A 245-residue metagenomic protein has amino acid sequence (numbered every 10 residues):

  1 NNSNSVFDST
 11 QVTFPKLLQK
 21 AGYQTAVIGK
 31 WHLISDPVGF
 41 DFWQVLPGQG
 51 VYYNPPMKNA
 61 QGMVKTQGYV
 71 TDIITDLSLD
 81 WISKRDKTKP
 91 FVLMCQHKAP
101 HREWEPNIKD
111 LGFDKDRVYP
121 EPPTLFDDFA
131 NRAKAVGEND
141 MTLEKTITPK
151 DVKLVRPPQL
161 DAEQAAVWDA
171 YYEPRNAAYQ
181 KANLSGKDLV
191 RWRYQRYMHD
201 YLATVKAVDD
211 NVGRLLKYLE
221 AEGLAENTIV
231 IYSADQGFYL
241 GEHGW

Functional and structural regions predicted by a protein language model:
N1-W245: Formylglycine-dependent sulfatase
